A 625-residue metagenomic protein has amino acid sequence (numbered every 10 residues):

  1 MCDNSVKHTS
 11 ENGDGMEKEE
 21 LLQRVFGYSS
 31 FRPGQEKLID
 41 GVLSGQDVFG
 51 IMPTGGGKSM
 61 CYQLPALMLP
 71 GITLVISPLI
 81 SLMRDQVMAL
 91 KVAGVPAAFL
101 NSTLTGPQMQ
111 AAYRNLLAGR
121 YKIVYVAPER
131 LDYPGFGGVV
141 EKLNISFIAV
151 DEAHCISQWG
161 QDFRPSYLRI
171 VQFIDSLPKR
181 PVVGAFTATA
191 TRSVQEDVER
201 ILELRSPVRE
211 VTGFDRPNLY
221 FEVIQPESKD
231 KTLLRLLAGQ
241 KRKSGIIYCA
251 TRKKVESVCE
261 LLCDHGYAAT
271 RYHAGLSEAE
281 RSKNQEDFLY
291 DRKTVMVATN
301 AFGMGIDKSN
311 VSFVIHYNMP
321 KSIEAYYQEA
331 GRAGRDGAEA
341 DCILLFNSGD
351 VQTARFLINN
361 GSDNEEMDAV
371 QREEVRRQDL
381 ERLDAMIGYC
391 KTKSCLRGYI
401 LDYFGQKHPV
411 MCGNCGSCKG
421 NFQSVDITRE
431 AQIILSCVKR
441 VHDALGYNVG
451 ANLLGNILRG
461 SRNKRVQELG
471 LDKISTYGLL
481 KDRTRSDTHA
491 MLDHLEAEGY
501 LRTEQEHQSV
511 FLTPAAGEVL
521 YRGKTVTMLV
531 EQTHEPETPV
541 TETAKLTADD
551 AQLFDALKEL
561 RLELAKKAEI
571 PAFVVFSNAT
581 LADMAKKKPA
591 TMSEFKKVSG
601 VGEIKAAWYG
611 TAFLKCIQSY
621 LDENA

Functional and structural regions predicted by a protein language model:
C2-L21, Q352-T353, N364-D368, Q378-L380 (+2 more regions): Accessory DNA-binding and partner-docking regions appended to nucleic-acid-acting proteins, especially the terminal
V6, N12-V25, S29-P33, K37-S59 (+4 more regions): Helicase motor core with emphasis on the C-terminal RecA-like subdomain
S30, P178, I306, T392 (+2 more regions): Helix-turn-helix/winged-helix DNA-binding modules
V42, L237, F288, C390 (+2 more regions): Short helix-to-turn junction characteristic of helix-turn-helix DNA-binding domains, especially the helix
E374-F404: Short, charged low-complexity linear segments at domain edges
